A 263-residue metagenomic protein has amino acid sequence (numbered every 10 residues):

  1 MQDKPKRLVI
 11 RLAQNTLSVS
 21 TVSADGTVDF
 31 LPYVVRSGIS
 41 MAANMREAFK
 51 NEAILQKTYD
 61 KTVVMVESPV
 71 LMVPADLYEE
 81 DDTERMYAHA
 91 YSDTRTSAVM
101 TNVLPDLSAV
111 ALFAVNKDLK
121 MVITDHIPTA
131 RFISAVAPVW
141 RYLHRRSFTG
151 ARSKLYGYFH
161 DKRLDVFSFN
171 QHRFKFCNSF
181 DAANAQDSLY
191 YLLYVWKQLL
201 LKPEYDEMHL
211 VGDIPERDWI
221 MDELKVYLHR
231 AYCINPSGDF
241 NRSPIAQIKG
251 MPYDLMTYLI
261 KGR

Functional and structural regions predicted by a protein language model:
M1-R263: Hydrophobic/aromatic-enriched cytosolic interaction surfaces used to assemble or bind macromolecules
